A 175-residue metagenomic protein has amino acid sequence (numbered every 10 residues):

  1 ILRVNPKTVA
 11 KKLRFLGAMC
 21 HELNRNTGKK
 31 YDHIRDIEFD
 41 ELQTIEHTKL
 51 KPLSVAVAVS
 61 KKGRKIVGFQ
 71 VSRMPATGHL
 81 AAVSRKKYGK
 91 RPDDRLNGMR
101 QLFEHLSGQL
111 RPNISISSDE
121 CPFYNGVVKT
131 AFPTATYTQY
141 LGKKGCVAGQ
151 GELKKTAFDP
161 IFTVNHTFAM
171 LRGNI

Functional and structural regions predicted by a protein language model:
I1-I175: Residue-level recognition of single "structural anchor" positions that define or cap local secondary structure
